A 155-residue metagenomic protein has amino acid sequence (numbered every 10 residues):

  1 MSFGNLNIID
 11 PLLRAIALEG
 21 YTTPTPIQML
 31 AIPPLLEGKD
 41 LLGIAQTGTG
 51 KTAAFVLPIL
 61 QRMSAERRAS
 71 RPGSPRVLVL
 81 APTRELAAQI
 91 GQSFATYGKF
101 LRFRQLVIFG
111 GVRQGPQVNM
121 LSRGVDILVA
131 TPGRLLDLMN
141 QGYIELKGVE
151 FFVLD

Functional and structural regions predicted by a protein language model:
M1-I44: Conserved pre-motif I regulatory segment
N5, P11-R14, L18-Y21, R68-Y143 (+1 more regions): Conserved nucleic-acid-binding Ia/Ib motif block in the N-terminal RecA-like helicase ATPase lobe
T23-T25, I32-P33, L57, S74 (+1 more regions): Hydrophobic alpha-helix-in-membranes signature
P26, A54, V129: Short aromatic/basic micro-patch
M29-L41, A53-S70, S93-T96, L136: Walker A/P-loop NTP-binding motif
A45-T49: The conserved Walker
L154: Conserved P-loop NTPase nucleotide-binding/switch module
